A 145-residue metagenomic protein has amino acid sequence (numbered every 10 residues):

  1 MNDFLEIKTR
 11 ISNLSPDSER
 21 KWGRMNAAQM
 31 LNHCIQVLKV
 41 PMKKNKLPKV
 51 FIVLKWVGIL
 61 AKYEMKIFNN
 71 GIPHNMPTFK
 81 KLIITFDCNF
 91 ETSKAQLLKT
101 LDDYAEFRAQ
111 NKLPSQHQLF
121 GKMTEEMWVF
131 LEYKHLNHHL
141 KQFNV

Functional and structural regions predicted by a protein language model:
M1, K99-T100, F130-Y133: Membrane-proximal intrinsically disordered regions of secretory-pathway and membrane-system proteins
M1-N2, R10-L14, P77-D87, S115 (+2 more regions): Globin-like tetrapyrrole-binding proteins
M1-S15, K39, K46-P48: A beta-rich soluble binding module of mature secreted/lumenal proteins
K8, S12, L38-K39, L98-A105 (+1 more regions): Structural signal for well-ordered, non-membrane alpha-helices
S18-I67, P114-V145: Short, contiguous alpha-helical
Y63-N111: Acidic/histidine-rich alpha-helical segments that form the ligand environment of transition-metal centers
